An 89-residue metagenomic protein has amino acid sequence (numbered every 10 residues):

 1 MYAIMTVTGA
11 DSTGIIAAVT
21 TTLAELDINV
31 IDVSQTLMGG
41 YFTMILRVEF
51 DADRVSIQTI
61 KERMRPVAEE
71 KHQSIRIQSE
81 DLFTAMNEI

Functional and structural regions predicted by a protein language model:
M1-I89: A conserved regulatory-domain signal marking ACT and ACT-like small-molecule sensing domains and adjacent regulatory
